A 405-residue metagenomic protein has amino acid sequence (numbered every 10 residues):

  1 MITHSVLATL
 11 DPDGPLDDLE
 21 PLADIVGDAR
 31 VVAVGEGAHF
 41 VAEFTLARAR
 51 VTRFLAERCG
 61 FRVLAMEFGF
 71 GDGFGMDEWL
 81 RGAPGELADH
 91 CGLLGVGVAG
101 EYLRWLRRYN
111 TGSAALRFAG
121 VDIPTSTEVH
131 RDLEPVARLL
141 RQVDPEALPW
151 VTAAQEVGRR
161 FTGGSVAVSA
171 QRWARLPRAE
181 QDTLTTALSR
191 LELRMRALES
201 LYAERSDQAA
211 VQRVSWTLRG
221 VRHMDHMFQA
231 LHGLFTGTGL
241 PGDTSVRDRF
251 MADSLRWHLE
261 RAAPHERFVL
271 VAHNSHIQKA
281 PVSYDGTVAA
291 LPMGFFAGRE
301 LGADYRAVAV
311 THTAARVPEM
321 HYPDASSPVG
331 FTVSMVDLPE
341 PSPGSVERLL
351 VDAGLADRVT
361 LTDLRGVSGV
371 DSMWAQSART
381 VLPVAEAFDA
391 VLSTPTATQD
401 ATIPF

Functional and structural regions predicted by a protein language model:
M1-F405: Structured catalytic-domain cores with a bias toward divalent-metal coordination
